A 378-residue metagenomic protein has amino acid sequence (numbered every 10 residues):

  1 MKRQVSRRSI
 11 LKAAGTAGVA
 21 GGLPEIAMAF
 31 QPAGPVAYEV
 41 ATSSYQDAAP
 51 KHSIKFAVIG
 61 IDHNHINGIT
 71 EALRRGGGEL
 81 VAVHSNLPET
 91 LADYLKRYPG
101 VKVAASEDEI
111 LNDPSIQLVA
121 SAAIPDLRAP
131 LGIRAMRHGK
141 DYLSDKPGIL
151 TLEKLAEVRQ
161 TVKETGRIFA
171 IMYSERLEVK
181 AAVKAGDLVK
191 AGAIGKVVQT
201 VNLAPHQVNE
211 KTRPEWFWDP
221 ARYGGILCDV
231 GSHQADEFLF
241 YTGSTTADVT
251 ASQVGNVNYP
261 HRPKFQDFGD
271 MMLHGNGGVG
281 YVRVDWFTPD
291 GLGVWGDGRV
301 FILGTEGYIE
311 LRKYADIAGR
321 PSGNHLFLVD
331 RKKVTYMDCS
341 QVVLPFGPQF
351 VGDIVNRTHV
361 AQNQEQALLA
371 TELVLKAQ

Functional and structural regions predicted by a protein language model:
M1-G18: N-terminal secretory signal peptides and thylakoid transit peptides that target proteins across membranes
A13-P50, L118-A120, Q349-Q378: C-terminal helix-rich "cap/oligomerization" subdomain common to oxidoreductases
I26-Y98: N-terminal Rossmann-like dinucleotide-binding module
P35-Q46, D236-I317, F346-R357, L375: Contiguous beta-strand/loop segments that form the cofactor/metal-binding neighborhood of enzyme cores
V101-T161: Beta-loop-alpha module in the N-terminal Rossmann-like domain of NAD(P)-dependent dehydrogenases, especially those
D126, I149-K211: A contiguous active-site-proximal alpha/beta segment in oxidoreductase catalytic domains
M172-L177, A191-T212, I226, V230-Q234 (+2 more regions): NAD(P)-dependent dehydrogenases' Rossmann-like dinucleotide-binding region
K313, I317-Q378: C-terminal helical cap and adjacent loop that interface with cofactors, partners, or active-site loops
